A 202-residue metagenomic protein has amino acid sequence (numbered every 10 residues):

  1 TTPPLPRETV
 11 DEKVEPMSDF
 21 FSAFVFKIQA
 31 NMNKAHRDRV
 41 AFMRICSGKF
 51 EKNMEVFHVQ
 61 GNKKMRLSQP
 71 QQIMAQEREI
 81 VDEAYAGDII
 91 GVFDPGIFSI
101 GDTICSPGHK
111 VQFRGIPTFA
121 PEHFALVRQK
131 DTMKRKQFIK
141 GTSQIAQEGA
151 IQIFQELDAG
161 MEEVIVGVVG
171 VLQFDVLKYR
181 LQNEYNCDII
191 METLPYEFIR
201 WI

Functional and structural regions predicted by a protein language model:
T1-I202: Structural and coupling elements of P-loop NTPases
